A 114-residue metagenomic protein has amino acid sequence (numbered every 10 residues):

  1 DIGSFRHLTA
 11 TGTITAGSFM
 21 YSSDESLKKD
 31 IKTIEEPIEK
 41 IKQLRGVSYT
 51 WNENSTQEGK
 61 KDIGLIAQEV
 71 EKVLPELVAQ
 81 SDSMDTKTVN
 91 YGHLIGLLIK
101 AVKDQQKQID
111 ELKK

Functional and structural regions predicted by a protein language model:
S4-Y91, Q105-K114: C-terminal intramolecular chaperone/autoprocessing and neck/assembly modules of extracellular spikes and adhesins
